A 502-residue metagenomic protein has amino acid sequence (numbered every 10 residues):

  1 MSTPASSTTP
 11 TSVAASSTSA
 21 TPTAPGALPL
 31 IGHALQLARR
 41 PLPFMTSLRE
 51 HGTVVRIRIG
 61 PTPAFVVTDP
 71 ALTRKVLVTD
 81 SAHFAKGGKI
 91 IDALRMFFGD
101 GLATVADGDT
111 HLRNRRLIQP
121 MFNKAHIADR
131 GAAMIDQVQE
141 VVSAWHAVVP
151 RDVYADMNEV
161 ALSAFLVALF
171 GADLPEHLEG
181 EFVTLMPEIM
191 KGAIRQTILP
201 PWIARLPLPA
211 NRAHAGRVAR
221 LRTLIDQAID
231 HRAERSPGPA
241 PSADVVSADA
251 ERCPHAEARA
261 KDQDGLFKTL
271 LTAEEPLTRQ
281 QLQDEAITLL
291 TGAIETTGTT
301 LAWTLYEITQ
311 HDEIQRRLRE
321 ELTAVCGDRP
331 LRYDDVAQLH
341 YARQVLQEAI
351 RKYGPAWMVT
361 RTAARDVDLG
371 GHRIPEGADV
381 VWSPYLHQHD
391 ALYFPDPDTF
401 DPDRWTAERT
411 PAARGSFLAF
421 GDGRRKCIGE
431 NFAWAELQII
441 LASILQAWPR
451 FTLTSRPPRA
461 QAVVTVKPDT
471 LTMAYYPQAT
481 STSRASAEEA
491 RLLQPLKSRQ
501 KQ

Functional and structural regions predicted by a protein language model:
S2-D100, A106-D109, R113, A128 (+9 more regions): N-terminal membrane-proximal hinge/A-helix region immediately C-terminal to the signal-anchor transmembrane segment
S2-S16, A85-R95, T110-H111, H126-T299 (+1 more regions): Cytochrome P450 heme-thiolate monooxygenase catalytic core
T3-S6, V138, T184-P187, T323-D328 (+2 more regions): Cytochrome P450 proximal C-terminal region
T18-A27, G131, I135, T184 (+10 more regions): Cytochrome P450 I-helix active-site segment
I31-G52, T223, R329-G370: Conserved cytochrome P450 K-helix E-x-x-R motif and the immediately C-terminal K′/meander segment
G99-D100, T104, I287, P330-A337 (+7 more regions): Cytochrome P450 heme-thiolate "Cys pocket" and heme-binding signature region
C253, W382-R409, E489-L493: Conserved cytochrome P450 K-helix/beta-meander segment immediately N-terminal to the heme-binding cysteine loop
T296-Q315, R319-E321, N431-W448: Cytochrome P450 catalytic-core helices
